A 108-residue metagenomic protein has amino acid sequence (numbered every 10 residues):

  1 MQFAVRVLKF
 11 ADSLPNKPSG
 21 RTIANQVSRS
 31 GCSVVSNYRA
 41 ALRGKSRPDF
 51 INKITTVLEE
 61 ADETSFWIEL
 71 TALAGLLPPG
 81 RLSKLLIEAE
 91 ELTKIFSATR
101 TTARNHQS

Functional and structural regions predicted by a protein language model:
M1-S108: Short, C-terminally biased terminal segments at protein or domain edges
